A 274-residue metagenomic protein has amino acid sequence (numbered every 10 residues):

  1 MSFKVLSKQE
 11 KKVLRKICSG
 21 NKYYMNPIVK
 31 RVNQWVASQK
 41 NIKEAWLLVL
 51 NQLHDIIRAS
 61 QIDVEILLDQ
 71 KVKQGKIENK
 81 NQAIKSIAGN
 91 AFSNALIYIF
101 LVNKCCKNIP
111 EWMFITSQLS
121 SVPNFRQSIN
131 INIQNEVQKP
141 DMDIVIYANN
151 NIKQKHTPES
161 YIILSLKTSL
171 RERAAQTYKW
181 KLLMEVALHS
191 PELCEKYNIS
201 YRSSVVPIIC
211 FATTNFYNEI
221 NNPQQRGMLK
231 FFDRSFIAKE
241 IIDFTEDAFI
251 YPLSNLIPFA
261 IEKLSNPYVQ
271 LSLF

Functional and structural regions predicted by a protein language model:
M1-Q82: Nuclease-adjacent, charged terminal/linker segments that flank catalytic cores
D69-N130: Acidic-basic catalytic patches of nuclease active cores, encompassing PD-(D/E)XK and other metal-cofactor nuclease
A88-S93, V137-P140, R173-Q176: Phosphate/oxyanion-binding active-site loops and adjacent basic polyanion-contact surfaces
I115-I152: Active-site metal-binding core of divalent-cation-utilizing nuclease and nuclease-like domains
S120-S121, N151-I152, S169-E172, Y217: Short, catalytically relevant binding-site loops at active-site mouths
I144-I146, I162-L166, T177: Conserved catalytic cores of phosphodiester-cleaving nucleases, focusing on short active-site segments
Q154-P158: Short, charged/polar, low-complexity loop and linker segments that flank or interrupt alpha-helical bundles
R171-F274: Acidic, metal/cofactor-coordinating or nucleic-acid-engaging core segments within structured domains
